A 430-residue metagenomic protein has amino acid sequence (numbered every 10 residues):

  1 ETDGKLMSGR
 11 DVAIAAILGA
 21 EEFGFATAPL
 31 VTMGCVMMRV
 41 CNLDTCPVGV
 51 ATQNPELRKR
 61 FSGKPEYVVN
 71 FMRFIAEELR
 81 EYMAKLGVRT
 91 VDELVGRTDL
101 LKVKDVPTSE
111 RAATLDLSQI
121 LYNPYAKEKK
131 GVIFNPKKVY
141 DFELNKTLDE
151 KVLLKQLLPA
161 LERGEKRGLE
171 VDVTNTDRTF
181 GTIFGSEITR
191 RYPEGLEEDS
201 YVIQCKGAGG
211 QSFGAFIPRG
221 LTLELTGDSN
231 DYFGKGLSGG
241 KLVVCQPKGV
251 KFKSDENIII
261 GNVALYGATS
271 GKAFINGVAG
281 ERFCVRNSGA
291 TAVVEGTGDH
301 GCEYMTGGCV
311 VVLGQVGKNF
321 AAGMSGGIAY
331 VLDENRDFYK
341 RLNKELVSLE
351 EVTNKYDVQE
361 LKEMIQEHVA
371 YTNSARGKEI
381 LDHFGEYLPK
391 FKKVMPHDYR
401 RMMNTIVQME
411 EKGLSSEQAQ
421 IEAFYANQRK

Functional and structural regions predicted by a protein language model:
E1-G9, G24-F25, C41: Catalytic alpha/beta core domains of metabolic enzymes, predominantly
M7-A20: Catalytic cores of alpha/beta
A13, P47-A51, E56-K85, G271: Conserved divalent-metal-coordinating catalytic cores that perform phosphate/pyrophosphate/nucleotidyl transfer
I17-L57, L332: Flexible glycine/proline-rich, aromatic-decorated loop/lid segments
A26-P29, T90, G227: Glycine-rich, histidine-containing beta strand-loop boundary motifs that form or position
E56-R58, V69, Y82-L86, V95-T98 (+1 more regions): Long, distal/terminal scaffolding or interaction modules with repetitive or compositionally biased sequence
